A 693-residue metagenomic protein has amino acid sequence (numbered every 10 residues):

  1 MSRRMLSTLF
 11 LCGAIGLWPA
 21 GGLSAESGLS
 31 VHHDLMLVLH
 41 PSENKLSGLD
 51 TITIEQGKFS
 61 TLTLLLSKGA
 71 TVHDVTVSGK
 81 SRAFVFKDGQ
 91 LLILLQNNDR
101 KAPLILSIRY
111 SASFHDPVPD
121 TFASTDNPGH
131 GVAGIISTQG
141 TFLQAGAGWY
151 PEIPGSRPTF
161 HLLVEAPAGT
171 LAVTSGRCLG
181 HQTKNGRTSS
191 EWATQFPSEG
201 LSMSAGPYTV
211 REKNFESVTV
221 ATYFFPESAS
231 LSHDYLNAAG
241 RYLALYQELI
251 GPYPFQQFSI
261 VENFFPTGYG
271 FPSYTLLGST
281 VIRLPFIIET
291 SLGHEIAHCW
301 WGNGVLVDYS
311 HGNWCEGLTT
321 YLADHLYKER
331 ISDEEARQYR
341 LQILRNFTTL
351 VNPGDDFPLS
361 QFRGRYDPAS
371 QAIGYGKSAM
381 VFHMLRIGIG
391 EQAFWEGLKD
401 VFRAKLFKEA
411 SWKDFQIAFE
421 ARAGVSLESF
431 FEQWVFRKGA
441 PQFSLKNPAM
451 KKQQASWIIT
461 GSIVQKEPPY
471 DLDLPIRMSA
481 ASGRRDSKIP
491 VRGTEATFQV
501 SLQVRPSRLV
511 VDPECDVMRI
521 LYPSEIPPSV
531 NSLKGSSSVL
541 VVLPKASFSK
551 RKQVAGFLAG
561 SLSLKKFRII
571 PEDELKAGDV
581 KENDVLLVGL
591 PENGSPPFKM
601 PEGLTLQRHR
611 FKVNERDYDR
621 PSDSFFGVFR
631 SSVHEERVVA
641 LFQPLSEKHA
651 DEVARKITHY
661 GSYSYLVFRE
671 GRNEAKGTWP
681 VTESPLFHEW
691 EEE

Functional and structural regions predicted by a protein language model:
I15-S47, T71-H73, S78, H130-G134 (+2 more regions): N-terminal, polar/Ser/Thr-rich
L49-G69, Y150-P167, K413, T460-R477 (+1 more regions): Surface-exposed beta-strand/loop patches in extracellular or lumenal glycoproteins
D50, W192, T222-S462: Hydrophobic alpha-helical and helix-loop surface patches within well-folded domains that function as non-catalytic
S67-P128, G186, G493-R505: A surface-exposed beta-strand-loop module
T71-T76, L427-E428, P441-S444, P448-D512: Beta-strand-rich binding/interaction modules
R109-Y208: Extended, low-hydrophobicity, Ser/Thr/Pro/Gly-biased non-transmembrane segments
A112-P119, P513-S524: Short acidic/polar inter-strand loop motif in beta-rich domains
P527-E693: Solvent-exposed alpha-helical segments and adjacent loops that form catalytic or protein-interaction surfaces
